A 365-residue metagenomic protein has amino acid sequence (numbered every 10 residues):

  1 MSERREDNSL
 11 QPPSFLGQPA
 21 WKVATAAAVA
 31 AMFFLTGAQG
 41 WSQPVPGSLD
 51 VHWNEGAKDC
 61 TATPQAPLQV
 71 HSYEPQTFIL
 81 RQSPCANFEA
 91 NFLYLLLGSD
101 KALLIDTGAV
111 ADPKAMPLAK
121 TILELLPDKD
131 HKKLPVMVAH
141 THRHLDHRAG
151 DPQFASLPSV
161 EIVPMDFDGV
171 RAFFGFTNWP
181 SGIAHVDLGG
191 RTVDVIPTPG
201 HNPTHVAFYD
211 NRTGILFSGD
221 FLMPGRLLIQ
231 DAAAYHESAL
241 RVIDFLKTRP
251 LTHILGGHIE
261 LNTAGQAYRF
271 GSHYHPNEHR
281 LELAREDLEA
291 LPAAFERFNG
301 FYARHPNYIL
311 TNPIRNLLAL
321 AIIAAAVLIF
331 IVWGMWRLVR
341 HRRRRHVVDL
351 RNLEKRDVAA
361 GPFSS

Functional and structural regions predicted by a protein language model:
M1-P19: N-terminal secretory signal peptides that target proteins for export/translocation
F15, F33-F34, F363: Aromatic (phenylalanine/tyrosine) cluster motif
A26-T36: Bacterial N-terminal signal peptides
Q43-A62, L240-S365: Accessory terminal helices/loops
P46, V110-D194, R343-D349: Active-site HxH/HxHxD metal-binding segment of metal-dependent hydrolases
P67-D128, F208-D220: Conserved beta-strand hairpin/beta-sheet module of binuclear metal-dependent hydrolase folds, prominently
A102, A109-A111, T192-P199, P203-E289: Metallo-beta-lactamase
